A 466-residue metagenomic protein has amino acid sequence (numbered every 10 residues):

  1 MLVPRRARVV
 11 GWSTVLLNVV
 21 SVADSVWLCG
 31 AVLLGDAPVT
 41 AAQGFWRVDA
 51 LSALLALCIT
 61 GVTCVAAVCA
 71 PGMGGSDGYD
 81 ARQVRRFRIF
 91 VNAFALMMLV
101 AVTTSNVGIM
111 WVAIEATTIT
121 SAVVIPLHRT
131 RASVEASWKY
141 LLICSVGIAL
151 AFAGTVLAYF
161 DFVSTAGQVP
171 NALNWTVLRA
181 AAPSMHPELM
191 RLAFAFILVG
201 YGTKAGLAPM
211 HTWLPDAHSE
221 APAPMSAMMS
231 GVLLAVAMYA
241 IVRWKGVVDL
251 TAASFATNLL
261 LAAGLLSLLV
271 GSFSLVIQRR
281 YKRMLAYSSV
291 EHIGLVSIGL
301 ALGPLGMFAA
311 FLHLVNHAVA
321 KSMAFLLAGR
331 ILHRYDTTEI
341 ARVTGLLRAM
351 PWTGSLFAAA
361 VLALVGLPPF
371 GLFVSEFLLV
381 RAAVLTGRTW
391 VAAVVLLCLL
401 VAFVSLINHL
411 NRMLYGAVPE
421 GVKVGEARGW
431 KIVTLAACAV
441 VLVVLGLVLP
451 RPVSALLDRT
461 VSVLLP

Functional and structural regions predicted by a protein language model:
M1-I89, T176, L457-V463: Transmembrane helix-loop-helix hairpins at membrane boundaries of multipass inner-membrane proteins
A7-N18, E135-G147, M350-G354, G429-A436: Alpha-helical transmembrane segments and their helix-start/interface "positive-inside/aromatic belt" motifs in integral
T14-D24, T60, N92-L96, A195-I197 (+3 more regions): Alpha-helical transmembrane segments
L16-V26, C144-V156, A360, A437-R451: Hydrophobic alpha-helical membrane-insertion segments
R47-C58, V100-V112: Membrane-entry segments of alpha-helical transmembrane domains in multi-pass membrane proteins
V65-G74, L96-G108, T120-F377, R381-R412: Hydrophobic transmembrane alpha-helices and their helix-loop junctions in integral membrane proteins
E115: Short phosphate-coordinating micro-motif centered on Lys-Gly-acidic
Q168-N171, A221, M350-W352, F403-P466: Cytoplasmic/organellar membrane-interface segments at the starts of transmembrane helices in multi-pass inner-membrane
